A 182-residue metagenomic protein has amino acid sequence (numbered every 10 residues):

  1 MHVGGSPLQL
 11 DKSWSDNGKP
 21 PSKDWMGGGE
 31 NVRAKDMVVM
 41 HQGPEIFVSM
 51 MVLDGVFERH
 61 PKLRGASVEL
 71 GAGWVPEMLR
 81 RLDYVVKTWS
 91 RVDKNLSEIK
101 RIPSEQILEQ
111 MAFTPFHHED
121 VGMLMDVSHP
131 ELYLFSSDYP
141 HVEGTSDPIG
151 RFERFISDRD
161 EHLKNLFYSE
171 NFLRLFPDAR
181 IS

Functional and structural regions predicted by a protein language model:
M1-E105, D120-E131: Histidine/acidic residue-rich metal-binding segments in metalloenzymes
V3, D138-Y139: Active-site metal-binding loops of divalent metal-dependent hydrolases
Q42-P44, Q110-T114: Short, flexible loop segments at the rims of nucleotide/cofactor-binding pockets, characterized by
D54-G55, L63, G73-W74, V92 (+4 more regions): Mid-to-C-terminal alpha-helical segments outside catalytic/metal-binding sites
